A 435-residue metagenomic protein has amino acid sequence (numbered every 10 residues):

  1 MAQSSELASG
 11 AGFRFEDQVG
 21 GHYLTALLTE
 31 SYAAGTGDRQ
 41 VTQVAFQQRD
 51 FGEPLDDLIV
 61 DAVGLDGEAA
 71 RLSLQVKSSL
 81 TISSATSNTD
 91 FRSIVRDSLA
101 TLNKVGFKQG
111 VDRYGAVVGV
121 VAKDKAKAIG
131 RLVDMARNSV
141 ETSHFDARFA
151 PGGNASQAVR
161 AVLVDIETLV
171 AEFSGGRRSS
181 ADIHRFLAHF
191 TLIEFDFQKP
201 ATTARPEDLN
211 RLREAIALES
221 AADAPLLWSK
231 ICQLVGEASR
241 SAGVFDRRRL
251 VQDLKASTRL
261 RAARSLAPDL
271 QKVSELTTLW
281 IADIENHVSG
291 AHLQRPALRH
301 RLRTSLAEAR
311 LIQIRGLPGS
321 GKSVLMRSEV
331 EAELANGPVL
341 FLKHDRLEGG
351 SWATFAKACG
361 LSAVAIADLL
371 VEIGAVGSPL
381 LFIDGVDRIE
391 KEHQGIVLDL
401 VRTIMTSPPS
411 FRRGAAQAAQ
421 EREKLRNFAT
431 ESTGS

Functional and structural regions predicted by a protein language model:
M1-A11, T25, V63-I284, L425: Acidic metal-coordinating catalytic centers involved in nucleic-acid phosphodiester chemistry
M1-V44: Acidic-basic catalytic patches of nuclease active cores, encompassing PD-(D/E)XK and other metal-cofactor nuclease
A11-G20, F51-P54, S84-I94, G321-K322 (+1 more regions): Phosphate/oxyanion-binding active-site loops and adjacent basic polyanion-contact surfaces
T42-R49, S73-V76, R113-V120, L381-D384 (+1 more regions): Extended hydrophobic secondary-structure segments that form protein cores and membrane-embedded regions
D50, Q109-Y114, G119-S174, R178 (+2 more regions): P-loop NTPase nucleotide-binding core
E53-V63: Short acidic loop-to-beta-strand element that houses the catalytic metal-binding Asp/Glu of nuclease active sites
L55, R71-Q75, Q313, F341: Short hydrophobic-acidic sequence motifs that mark active-site Asp/Glu residues
L270, G290-A291, P296-S435: P-loop NTPase signaling cores
